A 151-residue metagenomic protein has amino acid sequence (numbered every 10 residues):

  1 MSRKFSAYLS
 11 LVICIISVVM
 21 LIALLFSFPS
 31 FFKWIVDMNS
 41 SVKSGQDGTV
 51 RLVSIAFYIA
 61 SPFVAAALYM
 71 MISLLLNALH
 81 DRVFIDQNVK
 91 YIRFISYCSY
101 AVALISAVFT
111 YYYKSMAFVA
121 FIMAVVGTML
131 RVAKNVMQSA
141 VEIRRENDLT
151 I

Functional and structural regions predicted by a protein language model:
M1-P29: Cytosolic juxtamembrane helix and N-cap/initiation of the first transmembrane helix
C14-L24, F57, V64-M70, Y100-S106: Helical transmembrane-bundle signal
M20, I59-M70, F121-T128, V132-N135: Hydrophobic alpha-helical membrane-associated segments
S27-A60: Membrane-helix boundary elements
A65-D86: Membrane-helix interface/capping segments
F84-F94, D148-I151: Membrane-cytosol interface motif
K90-M116: Hydrophobic alpha-helical transmembrane segments of integral membrane proteins
A107-I151: Alpha-helical transmembrane segments of multi-pass integral membrane proteins, characterized by long hydrophobic
